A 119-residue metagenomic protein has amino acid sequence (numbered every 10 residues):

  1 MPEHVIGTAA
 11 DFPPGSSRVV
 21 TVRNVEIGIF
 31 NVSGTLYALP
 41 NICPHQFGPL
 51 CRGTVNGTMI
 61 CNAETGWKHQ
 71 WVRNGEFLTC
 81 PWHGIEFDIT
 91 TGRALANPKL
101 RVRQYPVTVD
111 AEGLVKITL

Functional and structural regions predicted by a protein language model:
M1-N74, D88-I89, R93, R101-L119: N-terminal pre-ligand scaffold of iron-sulfur
C43, C80-H83: Short cysteine clusters
